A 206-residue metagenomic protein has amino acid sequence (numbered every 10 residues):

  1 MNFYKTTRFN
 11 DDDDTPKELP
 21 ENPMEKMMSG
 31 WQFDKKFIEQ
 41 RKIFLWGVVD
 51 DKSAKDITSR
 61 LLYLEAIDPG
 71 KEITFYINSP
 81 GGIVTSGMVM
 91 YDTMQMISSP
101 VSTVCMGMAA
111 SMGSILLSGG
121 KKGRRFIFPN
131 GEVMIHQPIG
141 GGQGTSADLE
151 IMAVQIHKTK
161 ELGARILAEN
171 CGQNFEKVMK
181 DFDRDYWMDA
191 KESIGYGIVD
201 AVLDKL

Functional and structural regions predicted by a protein language model:
M1-M112, G119-L206: N-terminal organellar transit peptides
